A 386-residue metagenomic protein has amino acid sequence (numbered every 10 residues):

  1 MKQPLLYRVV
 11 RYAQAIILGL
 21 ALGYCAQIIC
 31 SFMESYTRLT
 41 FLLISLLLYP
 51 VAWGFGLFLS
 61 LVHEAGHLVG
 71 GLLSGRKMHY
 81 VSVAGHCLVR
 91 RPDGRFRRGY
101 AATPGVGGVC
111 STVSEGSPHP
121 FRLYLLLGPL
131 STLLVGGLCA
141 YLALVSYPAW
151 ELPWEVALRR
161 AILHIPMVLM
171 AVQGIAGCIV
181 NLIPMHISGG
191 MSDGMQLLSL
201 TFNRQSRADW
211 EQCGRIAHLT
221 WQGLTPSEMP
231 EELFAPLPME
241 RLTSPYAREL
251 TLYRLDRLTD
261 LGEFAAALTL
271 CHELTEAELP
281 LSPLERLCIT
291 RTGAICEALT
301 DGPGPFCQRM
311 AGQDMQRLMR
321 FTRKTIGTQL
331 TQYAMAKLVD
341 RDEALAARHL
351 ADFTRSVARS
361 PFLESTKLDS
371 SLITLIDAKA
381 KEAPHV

Functional and structural regions predicted by a protein language model:
M1-A52: Topogenic membrane-insertion module of multi-pass membrane proteins
F41-L61, L163-I179: Membrane-embedded alpha-helical segments that form the functional core of polytopic membrane enzymes, especially those
P50-E115: Small-residue-rich helix-interface/hinge motifs
L73, G107-P118, M185-A266, H272-E278 (+2 more regions): Polar-ligand-bearing catalytic/cofactor-coordination segments of membrane-embedded or membrane-tethered inner-membrane
S114-W221: Hydrophobic transmembrane alpha-helical segments that form the core helix bundle of multi-pass membrane enzymes
M229-M239, F264-E278, G302-L318, R341-S356 (+1 more regions): Alpha-helical repeat scaffolds
E249, Y253, R291-C296, G327-L338 (+2 more regions): "A position-specific structural signal for the A-helix of alpha-solenoid helical repeats
D256, D260, L281-T325, Q329 (+1 more regions): Alpha-helical adaptor scaffolds
